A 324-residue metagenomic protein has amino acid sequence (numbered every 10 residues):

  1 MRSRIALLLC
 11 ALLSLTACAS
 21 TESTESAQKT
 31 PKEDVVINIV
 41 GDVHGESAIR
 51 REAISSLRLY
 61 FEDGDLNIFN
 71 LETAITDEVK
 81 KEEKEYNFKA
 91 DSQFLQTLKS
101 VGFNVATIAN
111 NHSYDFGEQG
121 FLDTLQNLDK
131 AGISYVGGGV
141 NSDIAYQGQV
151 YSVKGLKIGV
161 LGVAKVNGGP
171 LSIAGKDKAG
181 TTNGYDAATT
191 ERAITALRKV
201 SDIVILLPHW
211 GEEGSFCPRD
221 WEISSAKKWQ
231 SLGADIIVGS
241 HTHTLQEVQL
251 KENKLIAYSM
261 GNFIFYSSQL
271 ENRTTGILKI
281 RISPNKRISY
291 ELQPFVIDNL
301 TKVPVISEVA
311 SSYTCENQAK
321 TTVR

Functional and structural regions predicted by a protein language model:
R2-L8: Sec-dependent signal peptide recognition, specifically the positively charged N-region followed immediately by
A11-L12: Residue-level signal for mature regions of secreted extracellular proteins and peptides
T16-A17: C-terminal motif of bacterial Sec signal peptides marking the signal peptidase cleavage site
S20-R324: Acidic, metal/ion-coordinating pockets
